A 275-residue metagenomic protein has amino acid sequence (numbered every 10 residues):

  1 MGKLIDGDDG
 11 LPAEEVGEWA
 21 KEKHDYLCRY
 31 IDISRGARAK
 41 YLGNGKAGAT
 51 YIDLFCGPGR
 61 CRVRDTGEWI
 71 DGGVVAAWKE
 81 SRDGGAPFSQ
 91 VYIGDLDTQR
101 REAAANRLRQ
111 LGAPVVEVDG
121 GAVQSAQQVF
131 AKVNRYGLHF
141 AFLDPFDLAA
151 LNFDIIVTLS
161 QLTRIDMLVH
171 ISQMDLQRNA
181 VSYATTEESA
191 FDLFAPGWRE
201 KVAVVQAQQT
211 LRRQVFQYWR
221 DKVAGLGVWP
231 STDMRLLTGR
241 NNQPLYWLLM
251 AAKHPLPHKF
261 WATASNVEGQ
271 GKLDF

Functional and structural regions predicted by a protein language model:
M1-D25: Basic, amphipathic N-terminal segments that precede the first structured/catalytic domain
Y26-Q128: SAM cofactor-binding core of SAM-dependent methyltransferases, primarily the Rossmann-like beta-alpha-beta module
S125-N134, V157: Short amphipathic alpha-helix with an adjacent loop that forms part of the alpha/beta core around
L148-L159: A short, conserved alpha-helix within the catalytic core of class I
T163-R178: Conserved beta-strand signature within the Rossmann-like core of class I S-adenosyl-L-methionine
N179-R240: A conserved mid-domain beta-alpha-beta active-site/ligand-binding segment of alpha/beta enzyme cores
E187, P255-F275: Flexible, glycine-/basic-rich loop-and-beta segments that form/coincide with the SAM-dependent methyltransferase
L248-L256: Conserved beta strand-loop-helix elements of the APE1-like EEP
